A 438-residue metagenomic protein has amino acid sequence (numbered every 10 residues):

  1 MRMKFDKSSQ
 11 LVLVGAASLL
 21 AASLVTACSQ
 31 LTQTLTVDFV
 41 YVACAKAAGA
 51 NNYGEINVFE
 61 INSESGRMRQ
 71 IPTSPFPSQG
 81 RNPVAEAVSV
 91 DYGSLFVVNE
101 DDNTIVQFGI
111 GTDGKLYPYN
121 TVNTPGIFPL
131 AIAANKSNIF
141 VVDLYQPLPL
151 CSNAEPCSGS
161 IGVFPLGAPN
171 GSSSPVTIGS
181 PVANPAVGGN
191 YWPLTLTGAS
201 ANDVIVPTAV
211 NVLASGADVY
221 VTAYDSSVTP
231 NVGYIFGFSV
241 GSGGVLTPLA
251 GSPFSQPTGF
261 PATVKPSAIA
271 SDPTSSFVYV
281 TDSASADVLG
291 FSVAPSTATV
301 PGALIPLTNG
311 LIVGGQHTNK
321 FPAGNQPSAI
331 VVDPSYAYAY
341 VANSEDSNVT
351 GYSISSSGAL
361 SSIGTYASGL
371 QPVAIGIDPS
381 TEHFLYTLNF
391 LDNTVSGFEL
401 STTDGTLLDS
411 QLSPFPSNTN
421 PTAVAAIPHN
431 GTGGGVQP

Functional and structural regions predicted by a protein language model:
R2-G15: Bacterial N-terminal signal peptides that target proteins for export
L11-V12, A21, T32, P372: Intrinsically disordered, low-complexity serine/threonine-rich segments
V14-T26: Bacterial N-terminal signal peptides
C28-P438: Predominantly soluble domains enriched in secretory-pathway, periplasmic, or organellar proteins
